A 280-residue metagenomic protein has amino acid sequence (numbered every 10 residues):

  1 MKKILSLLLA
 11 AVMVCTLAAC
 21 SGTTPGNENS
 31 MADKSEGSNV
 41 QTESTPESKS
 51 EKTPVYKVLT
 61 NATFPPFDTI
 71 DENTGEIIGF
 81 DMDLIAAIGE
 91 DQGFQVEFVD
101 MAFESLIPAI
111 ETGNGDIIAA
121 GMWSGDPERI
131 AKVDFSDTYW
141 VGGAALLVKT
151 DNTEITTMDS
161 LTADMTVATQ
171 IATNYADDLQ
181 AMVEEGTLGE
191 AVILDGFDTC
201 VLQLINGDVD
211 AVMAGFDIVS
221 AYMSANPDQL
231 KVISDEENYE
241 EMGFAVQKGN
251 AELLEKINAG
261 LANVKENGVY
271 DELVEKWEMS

Functional and structural regions predicted by a protein language model:
C15-A19: C-terminal motif of bacterial Sec signal peptides marking the signal peptidase cleavage site
S21-T24: Bacterial signal peptide processing site
K49-M122: Extracytoplasmic small-molecule ligand-binding "clamshell" domains of the periplasmic binding protein/Venus flytrap
A62, V141-V148, F216, S220 (+2 more regions): Periplasmic-binding protein-like
M82-D83, E97-I110, T153-T156, A191-N206 (+1 more regions): Short helix-initiation/N-cap motifs at beta->coil->alpha
E97, N174-V192, K231-S234, A262-S280: Ligand-binding clefts/hinges and TM-proximal coupling segments of bilobed small-molecule sensing domains
S105, M122-I130, D177-M182, Q203-N238: A ligand-binding cleft/hinge motif common to bilobed small-molecule-binding domains
K149-T166: Flexible hinge/capping segments at coil-to-helix
